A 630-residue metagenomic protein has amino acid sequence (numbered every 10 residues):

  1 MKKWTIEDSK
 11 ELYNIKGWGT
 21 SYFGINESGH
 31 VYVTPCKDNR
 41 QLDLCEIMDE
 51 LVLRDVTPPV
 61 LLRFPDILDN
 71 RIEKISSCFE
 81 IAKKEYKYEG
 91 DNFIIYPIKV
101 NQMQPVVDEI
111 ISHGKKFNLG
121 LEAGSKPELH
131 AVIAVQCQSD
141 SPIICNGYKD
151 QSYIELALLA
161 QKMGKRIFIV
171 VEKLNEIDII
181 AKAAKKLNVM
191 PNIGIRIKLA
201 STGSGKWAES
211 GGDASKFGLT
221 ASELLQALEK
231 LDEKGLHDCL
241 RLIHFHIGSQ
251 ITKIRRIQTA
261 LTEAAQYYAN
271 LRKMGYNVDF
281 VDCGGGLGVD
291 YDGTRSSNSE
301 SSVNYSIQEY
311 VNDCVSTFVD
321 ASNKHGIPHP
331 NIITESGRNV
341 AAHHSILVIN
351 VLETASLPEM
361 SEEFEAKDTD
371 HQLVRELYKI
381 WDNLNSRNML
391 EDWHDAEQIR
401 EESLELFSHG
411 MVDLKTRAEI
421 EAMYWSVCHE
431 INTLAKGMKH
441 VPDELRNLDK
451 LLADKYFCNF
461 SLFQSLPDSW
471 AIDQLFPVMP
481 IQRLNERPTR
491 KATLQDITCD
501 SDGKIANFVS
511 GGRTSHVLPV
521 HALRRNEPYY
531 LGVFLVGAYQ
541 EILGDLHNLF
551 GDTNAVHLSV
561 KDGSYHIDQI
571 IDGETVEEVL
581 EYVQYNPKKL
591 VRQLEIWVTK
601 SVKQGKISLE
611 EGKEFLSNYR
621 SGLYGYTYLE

Functional and structural regions predicted by a protein language model:
M1-T57, S559, H566, V576-V579 (+1 more regions): Conserved, well-structured core domains of diverse proteins
I25-Q102: Low-complexity, highly charged intrinsically disordered N-terminal segments that act as targeting/localization
H30, D38, I67, N101-M103 (+15 more regions): Short, glycine-/Ser/Thr-/acidic-enriched flexible segments
P58, L62, K84-E89, M274-V278 (+1 more regions): Flexible, glycine/charged-enriched surface loops at secondary-structure junctions
D66-K74, Q226, E263, D313: A non-catalytic, amphipathic alpha-helix used as a structural packing/dimerization or gating element in enzyme scaffolds
K83-K87, M103-K115, K324, L448 (+1 more regions): A short acidic-Thr-Gly-centered motif at the start of a beta-strand
E89-D282, L287-G293, N304-E309, T317: Active-site-proximal beta-alpha core segment in soluble small-molecule metabolic enzymes
Y305, D313, V319-E630: Charged (often Lys/Glu-rich) extended helix/loop segments that serve as interaction or gating elements
